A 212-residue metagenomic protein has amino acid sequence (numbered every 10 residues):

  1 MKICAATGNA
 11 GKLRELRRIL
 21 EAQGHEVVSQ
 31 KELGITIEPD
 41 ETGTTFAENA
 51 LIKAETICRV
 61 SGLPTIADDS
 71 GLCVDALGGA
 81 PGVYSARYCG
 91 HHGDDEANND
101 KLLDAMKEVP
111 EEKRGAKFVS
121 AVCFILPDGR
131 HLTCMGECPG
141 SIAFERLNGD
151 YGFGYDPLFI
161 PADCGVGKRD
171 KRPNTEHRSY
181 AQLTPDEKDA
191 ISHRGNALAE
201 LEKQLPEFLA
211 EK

Functional and structural regions predicted by a protein language model:
K2-C4, A10-K212: Anionic-ligand binding patches
